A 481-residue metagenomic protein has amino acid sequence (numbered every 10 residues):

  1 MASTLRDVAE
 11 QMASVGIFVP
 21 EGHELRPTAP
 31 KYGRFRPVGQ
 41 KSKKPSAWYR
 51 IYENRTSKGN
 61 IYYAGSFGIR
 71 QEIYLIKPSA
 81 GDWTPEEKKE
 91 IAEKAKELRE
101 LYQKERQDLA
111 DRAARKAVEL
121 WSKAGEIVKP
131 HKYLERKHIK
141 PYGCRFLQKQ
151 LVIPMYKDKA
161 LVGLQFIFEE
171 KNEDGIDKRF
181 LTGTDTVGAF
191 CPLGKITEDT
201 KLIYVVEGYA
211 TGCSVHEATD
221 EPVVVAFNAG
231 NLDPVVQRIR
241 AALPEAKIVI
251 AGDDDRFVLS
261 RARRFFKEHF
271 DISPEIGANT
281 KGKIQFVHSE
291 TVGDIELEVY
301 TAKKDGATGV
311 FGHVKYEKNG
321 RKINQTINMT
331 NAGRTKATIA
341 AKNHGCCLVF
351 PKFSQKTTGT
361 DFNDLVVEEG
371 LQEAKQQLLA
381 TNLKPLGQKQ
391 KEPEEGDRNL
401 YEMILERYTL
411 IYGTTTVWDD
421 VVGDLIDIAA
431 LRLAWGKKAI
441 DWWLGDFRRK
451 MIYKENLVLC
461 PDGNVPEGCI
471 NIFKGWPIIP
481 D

Functional and structural regions predicted by a protein language model:
M1-K132, D255-F257, A262-K267: Non-catalytic accessory segments of DNA primases and related replication-initiation nucleases
M1-R6, K201, E217-E402: TOPRIM fold recognition
A2-S3, V15, K384-D481: N-terminal nucleic-acid engagement/recognition segments and initiation subdomains in replication, restriction
G22-T28, R145-F146, C347-T358: Acidic carboxylate-rich catalytic motifs and surrounding loops in phosphoryl-/glycosyl-chemistry enzymes
L109-R112, Q150-P244, A262, D271: Phosphate-handling DNA/RNA-contact segment within nucleic-acid enzymes
P130, T211-G212, V235, D361 (+1 more regions): Short, hydrophobic/aromatic alpha-helical segments in well-folded domains
H131-Q148: Short, basic/aromatic recognition patches
